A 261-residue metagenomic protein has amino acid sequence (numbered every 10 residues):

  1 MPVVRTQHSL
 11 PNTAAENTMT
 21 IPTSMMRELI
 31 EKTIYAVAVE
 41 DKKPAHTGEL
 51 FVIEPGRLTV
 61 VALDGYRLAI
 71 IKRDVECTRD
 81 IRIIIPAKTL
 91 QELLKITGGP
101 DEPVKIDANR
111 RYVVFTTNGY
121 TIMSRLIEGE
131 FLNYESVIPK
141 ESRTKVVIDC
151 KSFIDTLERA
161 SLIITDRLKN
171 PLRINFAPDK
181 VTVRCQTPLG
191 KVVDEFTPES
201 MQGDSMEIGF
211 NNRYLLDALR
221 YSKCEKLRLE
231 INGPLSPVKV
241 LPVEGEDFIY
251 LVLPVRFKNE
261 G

Functional and structural regions predicted by a protein language model:
M1-G261: Structural preference for solvent-exposed beta-strand-turn elements and adjacent flexible terminal/loop segments within
